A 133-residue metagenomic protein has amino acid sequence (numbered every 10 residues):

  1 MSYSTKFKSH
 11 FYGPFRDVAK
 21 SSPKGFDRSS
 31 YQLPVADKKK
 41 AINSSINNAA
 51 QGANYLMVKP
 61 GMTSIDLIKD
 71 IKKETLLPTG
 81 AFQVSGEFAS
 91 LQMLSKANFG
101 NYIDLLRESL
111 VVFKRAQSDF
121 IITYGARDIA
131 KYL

Functional and structural regions predicted by a protein language model:
M1-L133: Alpha/beta enzyme core
